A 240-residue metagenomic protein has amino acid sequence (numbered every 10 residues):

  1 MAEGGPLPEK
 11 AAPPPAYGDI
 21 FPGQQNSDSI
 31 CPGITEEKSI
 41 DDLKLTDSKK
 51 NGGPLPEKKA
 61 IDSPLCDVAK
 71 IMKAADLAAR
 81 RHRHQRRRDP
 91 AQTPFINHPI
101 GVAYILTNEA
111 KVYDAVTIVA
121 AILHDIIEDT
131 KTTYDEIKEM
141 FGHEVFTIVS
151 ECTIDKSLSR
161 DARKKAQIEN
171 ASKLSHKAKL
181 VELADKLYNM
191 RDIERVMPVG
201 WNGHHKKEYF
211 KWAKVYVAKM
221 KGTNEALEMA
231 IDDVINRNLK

Functional and structural regions predicted by a protein language model:
P6-A12, G52-P56: Intrinsically disordered, low-complexity repeat tracts
P8-G23: Short acidic, low-complexity intrinsically disordered linear motifs used for protein-protein interactions
G23, P32-K240: Active-site helical microenvironments for divalent-metal-assisted chemistry
